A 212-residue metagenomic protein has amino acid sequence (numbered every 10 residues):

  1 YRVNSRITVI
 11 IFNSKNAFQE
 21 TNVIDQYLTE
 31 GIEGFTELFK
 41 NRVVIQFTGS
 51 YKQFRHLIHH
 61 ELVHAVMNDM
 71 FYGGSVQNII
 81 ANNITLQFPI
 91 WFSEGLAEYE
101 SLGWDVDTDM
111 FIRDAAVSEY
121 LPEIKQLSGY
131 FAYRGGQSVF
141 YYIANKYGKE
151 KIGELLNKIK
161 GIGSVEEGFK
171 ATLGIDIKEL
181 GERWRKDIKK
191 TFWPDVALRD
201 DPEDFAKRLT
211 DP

Functional and structural regions predicted by a protein language model:
Y1-F35: Auxiliary, metal-adjacent structural segments of Zn-dependent hydrolase domains
T29-I58, L62-L209: Acidic/His/Gly-enriched intrinsically disordered linker/tail segments that often contain short helix/coil "MoRF-like"
